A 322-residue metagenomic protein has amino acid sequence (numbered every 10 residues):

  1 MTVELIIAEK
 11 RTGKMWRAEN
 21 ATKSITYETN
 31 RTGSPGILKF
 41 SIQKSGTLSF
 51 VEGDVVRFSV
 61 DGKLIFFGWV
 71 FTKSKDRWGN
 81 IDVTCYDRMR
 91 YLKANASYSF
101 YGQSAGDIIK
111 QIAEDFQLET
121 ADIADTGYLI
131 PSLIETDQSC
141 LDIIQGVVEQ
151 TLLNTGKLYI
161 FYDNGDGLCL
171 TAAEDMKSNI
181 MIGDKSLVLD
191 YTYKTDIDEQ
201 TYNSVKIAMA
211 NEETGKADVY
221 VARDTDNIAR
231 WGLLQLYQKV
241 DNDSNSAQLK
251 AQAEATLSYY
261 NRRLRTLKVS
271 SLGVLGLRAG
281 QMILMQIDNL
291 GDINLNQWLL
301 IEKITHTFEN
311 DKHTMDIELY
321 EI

Functional and structural regions predicted by a protein language model:
M1-I6, Q145, K157-Y159, D163-D311: Acidic, small/polar-enriched beta strand-loop surface segments
M1-S97, M181-K194: Assembly/oligomerization scaffold segments
M1-T12, S41-K75, S104-D115, Q145 (+2 more regions): Short, acidic/charged, Gly/Pro-enriched secondary-structure junctions
L38-S41, G79-Y86, G167-C169, L267-S270 (+1 more regions): A generic structural motif
I42-S45, C85-R90, T171-K177, V274-L275 (+1 more regions): Secondary-structure transition/turn motif
D54-F58, S99-Q103, D184-L189, A222-D224 (+2 more regions): Short intrinsically disordered coil segments
R77-K194: Charged- and aromatic-enriched interaction segments used to assemble and dock large macromolecular complexes
Y91-A96, I304-I322: Short peripheral tails and domain-boundary helices/loops at the edges of structured domains
